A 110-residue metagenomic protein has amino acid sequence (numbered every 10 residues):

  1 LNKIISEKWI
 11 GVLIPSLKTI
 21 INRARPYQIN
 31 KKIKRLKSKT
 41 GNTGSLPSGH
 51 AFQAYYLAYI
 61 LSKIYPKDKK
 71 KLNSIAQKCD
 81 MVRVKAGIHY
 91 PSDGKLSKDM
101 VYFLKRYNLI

Functional and structural regions predicted by a protein language model:
L1-H89, K95, D99, F103 (+1 more regions): Hydrophobic alpha-helical bundle signature of multipass membrane enzymes
